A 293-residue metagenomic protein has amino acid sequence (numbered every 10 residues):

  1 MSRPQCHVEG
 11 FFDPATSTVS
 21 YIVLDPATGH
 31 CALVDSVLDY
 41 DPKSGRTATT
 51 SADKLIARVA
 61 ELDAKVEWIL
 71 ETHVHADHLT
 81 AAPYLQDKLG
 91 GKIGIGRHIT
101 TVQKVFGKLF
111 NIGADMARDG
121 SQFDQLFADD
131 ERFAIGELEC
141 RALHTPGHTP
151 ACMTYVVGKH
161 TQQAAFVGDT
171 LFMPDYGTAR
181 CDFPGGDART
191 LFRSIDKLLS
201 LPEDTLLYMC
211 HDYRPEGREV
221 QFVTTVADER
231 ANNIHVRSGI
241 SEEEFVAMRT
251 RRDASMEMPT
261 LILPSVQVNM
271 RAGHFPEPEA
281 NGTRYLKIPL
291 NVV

Functional and structural regions predicted by a protein language model:
S2-H7, G186, R193-L206, C210-V293: Accessory terminal helices/loops
R3-K65, Y155-V167, P174: Conserved beta-strand hairpin/beta-sheet module of binuclear metal-dependent hydrolase folds, prominently
S36-L38, V74, H98-I99, H148-T149 (+3 more regions): Active-site metal-binding loops of divalent metal-dependent hydrolases
L38-E139, Q163, N232: Active-site HxH/HxHxD metal-binding segment of metal-dependent hydrolases
A48-D53, G185-R193: Charged helix-capping and loop-helix junction motifs
I69-L79, L143-C152, Y208-R214: Histidine-centered catalytic micro-motifs
I95, F166-V167, M209: Hydrophobic residues in well-ordered beta-strands that form the structural core
D175-G185: Surface-exposed cleft-lining segments at the edges of enzyme active sites
